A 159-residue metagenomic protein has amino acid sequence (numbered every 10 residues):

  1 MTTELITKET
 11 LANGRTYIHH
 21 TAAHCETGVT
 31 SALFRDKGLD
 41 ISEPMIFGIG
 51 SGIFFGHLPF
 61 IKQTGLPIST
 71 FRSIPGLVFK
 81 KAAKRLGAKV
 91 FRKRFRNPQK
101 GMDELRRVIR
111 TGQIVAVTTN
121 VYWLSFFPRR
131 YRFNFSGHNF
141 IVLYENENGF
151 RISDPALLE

Functional and structural regions predicted by a protein language model:
T2-P98: Cysteine-nucleophile protease catalytic domains, especially the papain-like/related folds used in DUB/UBL proteases
K37-I61, G65, P98-G149: Active-site-adjacent substructure of cysteine-protease-like catalytic cores
F71-A82, V121-Y131, I152: Short, surface-exposed, charge-dense and proline/glycine-enriched linear segments
E145-E159: Noncatalytic regulatory segments and standalone regulatory/sensor domains
